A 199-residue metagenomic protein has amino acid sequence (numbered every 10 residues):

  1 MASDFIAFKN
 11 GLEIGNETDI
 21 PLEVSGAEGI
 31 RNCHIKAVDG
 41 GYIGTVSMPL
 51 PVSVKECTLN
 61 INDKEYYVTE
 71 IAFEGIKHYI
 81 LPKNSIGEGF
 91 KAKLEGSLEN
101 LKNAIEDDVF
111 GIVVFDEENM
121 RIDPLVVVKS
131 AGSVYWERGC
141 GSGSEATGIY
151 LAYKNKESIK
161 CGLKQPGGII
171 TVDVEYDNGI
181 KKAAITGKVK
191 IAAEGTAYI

Functional and structural regions predicted by a protein language model:
M1-G139, A146-I199: Active-site proximal loop and beta-alpha junction motif in alpha/beta enzyme cores
